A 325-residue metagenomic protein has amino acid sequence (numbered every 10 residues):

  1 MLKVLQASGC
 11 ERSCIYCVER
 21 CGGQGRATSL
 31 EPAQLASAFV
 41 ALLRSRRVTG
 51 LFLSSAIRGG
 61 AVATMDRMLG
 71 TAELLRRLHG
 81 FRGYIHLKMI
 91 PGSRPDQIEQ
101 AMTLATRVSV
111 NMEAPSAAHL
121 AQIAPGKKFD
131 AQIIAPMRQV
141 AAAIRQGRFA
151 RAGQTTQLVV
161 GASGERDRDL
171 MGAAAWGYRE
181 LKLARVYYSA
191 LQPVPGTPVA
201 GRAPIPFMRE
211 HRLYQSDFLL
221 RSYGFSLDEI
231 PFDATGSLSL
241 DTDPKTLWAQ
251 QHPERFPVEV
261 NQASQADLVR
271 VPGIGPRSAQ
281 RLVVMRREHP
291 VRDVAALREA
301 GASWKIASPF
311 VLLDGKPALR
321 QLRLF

Functional and structural regions predicted by a protein language model:
L2-T156, V160-E165, P195, A200-R202: Conserved Radical SAM active-site core
Q100-S109, E113-A114, W176-L183, A307-F310: Structural recognition of alpha->loop->beta junctions
Q132-V140, G147, G164-P244: A structural motif corresponding to the C-terminal lobe/cap of the Radical SAM core domain
P198-R270, W304-F325: Long, highly charged, low-complexity intrinsically disordered interaction regions that mediate electrostatic DNA/RNA
L268, R281-L282: Short alpha-helical segments in extracytoplasmic peptidoglycan/chitin-binding modules and envelope-associated proteins
M285-R286: Residue-level signature of tetratricopeptide-repeat
H289-V294: Short, basic-rich loop-to-helix N-cap that marks the start of a DNA-contacting helix
